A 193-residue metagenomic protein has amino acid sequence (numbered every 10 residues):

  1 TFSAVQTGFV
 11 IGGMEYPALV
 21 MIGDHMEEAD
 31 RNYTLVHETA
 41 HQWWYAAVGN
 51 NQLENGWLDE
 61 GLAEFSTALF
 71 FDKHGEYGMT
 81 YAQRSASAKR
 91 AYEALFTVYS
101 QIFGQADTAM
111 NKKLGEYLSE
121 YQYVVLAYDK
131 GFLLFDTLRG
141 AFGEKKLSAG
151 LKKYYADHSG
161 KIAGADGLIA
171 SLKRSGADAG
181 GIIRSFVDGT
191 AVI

Functional and structural regions predicted by a protein language model:
T1-N55, S66, Y117: Juxtacatalytic substrate-recognition/specificity segment
T1-S3, N51-N55, Y77-R84, A149-L151 (+1 more regions): Surface-exposed patches in mature extracellular/periplasmic domains of secreted proteins
G12, A18-V20, N51, N55-G56 (+5 more regions): Flexible, active-site-adjacent loop/turn segments at secondary-structure boundaries
G23-D30, L53-W57, Q122, L126 (+1 more regions): Alpha-helix capping and helix-loop boundary segments enriched in small/acidic/polar residues
N32, V36, N55, D59-A63 (+3 more regions): Hydrophobic (often cysteine-bearing) scaffold residues that line and stabilize catalytic clefts of nucleotide/cofactor
A40, W44, V48-Q52, T67-F71 (+5 more regions): Hydrophobic/aromatic-lined pockets within catalytic cores
E60, E64-L133, A141, F186-V187: Acidic/His/Gly-enriched intrinsically disordered linker/tail segments that often contain short helix/coil "MoRF-like"
G78-M79, Y117-I193: Amphipathic alpha-helical substructures
